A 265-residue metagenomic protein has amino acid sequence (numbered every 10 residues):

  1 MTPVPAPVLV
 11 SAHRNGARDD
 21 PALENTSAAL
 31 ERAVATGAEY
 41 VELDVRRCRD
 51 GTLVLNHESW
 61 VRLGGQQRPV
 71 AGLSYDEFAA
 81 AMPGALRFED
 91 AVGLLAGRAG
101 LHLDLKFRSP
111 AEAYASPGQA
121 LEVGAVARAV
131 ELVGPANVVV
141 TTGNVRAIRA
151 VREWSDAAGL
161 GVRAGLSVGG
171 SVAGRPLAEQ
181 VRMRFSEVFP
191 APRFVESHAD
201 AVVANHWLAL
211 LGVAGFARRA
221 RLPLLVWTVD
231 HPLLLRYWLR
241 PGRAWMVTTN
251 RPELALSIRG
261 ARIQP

Functional and structural regions predicted by a protein language model:
M1-P265: Phosphate-group recognition and catalysis centered on beta-loop-alpha active-site segments
